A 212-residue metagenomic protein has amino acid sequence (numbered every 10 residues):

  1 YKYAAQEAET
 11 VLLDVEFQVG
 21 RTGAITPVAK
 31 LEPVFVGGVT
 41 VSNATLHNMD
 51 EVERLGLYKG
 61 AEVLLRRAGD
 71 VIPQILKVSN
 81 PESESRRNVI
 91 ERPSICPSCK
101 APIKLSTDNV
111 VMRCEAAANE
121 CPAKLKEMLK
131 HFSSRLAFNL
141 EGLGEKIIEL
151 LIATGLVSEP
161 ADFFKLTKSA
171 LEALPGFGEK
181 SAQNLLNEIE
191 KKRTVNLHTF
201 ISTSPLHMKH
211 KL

Functional and structural regions predicted by a protein language model:
Y1-L212: RNA/tRNA-interacting regions in translation and RNA-turnover enzymes
